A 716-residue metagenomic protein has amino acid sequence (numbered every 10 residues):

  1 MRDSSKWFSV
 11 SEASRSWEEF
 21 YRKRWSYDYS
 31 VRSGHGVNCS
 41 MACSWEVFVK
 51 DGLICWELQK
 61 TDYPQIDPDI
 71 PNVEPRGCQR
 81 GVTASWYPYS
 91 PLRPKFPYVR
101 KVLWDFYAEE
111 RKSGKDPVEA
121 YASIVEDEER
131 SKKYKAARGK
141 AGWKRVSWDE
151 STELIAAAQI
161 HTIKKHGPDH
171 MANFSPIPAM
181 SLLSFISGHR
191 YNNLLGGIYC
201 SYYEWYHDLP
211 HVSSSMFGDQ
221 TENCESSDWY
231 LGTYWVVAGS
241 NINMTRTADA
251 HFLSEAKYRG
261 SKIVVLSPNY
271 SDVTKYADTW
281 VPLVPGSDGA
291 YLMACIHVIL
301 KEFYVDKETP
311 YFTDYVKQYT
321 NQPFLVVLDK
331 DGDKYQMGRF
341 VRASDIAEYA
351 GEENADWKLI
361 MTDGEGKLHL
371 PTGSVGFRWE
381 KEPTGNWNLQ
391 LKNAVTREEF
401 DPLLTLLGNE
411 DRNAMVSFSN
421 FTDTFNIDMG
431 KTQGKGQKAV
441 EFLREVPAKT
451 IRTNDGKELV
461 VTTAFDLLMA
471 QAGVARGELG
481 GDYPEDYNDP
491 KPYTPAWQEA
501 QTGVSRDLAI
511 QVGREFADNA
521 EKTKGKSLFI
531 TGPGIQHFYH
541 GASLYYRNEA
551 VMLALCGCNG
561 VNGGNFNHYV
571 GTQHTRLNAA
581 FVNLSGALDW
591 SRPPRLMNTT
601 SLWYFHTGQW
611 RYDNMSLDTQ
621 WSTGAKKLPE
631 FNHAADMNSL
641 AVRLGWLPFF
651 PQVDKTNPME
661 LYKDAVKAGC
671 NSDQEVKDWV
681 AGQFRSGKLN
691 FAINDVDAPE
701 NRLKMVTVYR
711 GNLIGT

Functional and structural regions predicted by a protein language model:
M1-L459, D466-V474, Y493-A496, S505-L508 (+6 more regions): N-terminal export/assembly segments and adjacent metallocofactor-ligating motifs of anaerobic energy-metabolism
K164-P168, S181-L182, Q498-P533, S543-A550: Gly/Pro-rich turn-and-neighbor structural signature
H166-H170, D306-T313, T523-L528, G560-Y569: Flexible, glycine/charged-enriched surface loops at secondary-structure junctions
P176, D314-Y319, E515-F516, I530-G534 (+1 more regions): A glycine-rich phosphate-binding loop feature that marks nucleotide/adenosyl-phosphate handling sites
S181-S187, H537-Y546, R576-S585: Short glycine/threonine-rich loop-to-helix capping motif typified by GTGT followed within a few residues by an Asp-Pro
D228-Y230, E521, D697-R702: Extracellular/periplasmic catalytic domains that process cell-envelope and extracellular macromolecules
R444-V446, E485-Y493, L544: Short acidic alpha-helix initiation/capping motifs at coil-to-helix transition points, especially at protein N-termini
A554-C558: Oxidoreductase and adenylate-handling cofactor-binding alpha/beta cores
